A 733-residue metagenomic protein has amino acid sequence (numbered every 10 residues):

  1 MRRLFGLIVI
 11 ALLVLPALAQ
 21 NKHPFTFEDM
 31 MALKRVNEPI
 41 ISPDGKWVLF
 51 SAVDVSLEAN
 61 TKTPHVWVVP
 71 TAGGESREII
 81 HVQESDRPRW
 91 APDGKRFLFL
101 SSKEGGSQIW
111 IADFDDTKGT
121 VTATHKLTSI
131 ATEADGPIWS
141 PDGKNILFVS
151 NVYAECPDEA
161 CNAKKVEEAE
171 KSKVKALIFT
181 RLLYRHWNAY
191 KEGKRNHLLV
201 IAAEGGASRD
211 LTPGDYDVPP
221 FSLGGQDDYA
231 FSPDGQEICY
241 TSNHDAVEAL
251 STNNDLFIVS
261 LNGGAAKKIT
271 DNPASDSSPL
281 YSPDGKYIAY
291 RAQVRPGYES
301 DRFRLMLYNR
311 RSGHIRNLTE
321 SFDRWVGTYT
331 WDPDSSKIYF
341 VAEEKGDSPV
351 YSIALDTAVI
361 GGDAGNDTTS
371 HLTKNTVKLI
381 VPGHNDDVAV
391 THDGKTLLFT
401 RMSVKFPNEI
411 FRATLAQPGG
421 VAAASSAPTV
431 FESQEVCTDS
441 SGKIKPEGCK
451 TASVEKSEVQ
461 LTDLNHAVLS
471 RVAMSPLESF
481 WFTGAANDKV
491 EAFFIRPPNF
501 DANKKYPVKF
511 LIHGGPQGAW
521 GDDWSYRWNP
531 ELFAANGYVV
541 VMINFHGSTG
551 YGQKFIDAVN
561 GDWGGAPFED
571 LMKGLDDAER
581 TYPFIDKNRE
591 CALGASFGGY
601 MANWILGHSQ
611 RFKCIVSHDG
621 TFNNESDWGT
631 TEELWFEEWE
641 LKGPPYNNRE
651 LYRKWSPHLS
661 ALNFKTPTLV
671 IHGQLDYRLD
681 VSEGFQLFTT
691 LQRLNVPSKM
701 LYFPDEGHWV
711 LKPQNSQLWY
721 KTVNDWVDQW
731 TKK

Functional and structural regions predicted by a protein language model:
I40, L147-V149, K175-T180, R185-G214 (+6 more regions): Non-catalytic accessory segments flanking enzyme active sites
P43-D44, P92-D93, P141-D142, P233-D234 (+3 more regions): Residue-level detector of Asp-centered blade-edge/turn motifs that repeat once per structural unit in beta-propeller
G45-V48, F97-L98, I146, I238 (+3 more regions): Hydrophobic beta-strand positions that form the internal "hydrophobic ladder" of WD40/Gbeta-like beta-propeller blades
A52-H65, I79-D86, L98-W110, T128-D135 (+10 more regions): A flexible loop/linker signature enriched in serine peptidases of the S9 family
P70-G74, D113-K118, A202-G206, S260-G264 (+3 more regions): Short loop/turn segments that connect beta-strands within beta-propeller blades
K504-G514: Short beta-strand element of the alpha/beta-hydrolase
K505, Q517-P530, S682-E683: The serine-hydrolase catalytic nucleophile loop
L511, N529, A534-A535, M542-K733: Active-site-proximal cap/loop segments of hydrolase catalytic domains
